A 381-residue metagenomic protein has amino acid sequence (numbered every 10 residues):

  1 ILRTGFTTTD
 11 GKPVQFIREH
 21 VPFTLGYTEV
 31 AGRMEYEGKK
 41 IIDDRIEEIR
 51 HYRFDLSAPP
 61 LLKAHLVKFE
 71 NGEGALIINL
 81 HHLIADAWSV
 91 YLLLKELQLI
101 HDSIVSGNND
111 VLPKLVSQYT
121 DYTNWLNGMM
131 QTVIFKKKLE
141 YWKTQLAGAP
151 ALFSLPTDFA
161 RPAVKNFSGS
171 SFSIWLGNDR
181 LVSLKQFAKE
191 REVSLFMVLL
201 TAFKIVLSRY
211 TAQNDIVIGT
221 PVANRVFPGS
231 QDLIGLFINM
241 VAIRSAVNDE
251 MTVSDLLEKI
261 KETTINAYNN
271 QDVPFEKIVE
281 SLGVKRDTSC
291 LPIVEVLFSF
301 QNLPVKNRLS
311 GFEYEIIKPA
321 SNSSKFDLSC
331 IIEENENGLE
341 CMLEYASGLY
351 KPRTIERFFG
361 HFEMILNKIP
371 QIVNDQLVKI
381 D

Functional and structural regions predicted by a protein language model:
G5-D10, V14, T28-R33, K40 (+9 more regions): Adenylate-forming
I17-T24: Structured interaction and signal-relay segments at domain junctions
S89: Receiver (REC) domain switch/active-site region of two-component response regulators
V373-D381: A Lys/Arg-rich helix-loop hairpin that forms a DNA/phosphate-binding surface
